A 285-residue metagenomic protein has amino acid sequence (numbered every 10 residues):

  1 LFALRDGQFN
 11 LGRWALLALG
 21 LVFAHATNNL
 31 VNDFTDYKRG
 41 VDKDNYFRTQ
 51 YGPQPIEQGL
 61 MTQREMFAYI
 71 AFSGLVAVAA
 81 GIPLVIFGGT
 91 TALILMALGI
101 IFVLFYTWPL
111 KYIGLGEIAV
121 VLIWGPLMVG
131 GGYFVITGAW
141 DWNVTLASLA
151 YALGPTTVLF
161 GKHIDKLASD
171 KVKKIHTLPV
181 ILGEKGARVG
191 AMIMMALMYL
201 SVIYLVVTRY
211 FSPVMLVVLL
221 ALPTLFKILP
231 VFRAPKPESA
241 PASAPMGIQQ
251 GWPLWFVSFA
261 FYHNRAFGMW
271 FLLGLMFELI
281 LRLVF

Functional and structural regions predicted by a protein language model:
L1-M66, L281, F285: N-terminal transmembrane signal-anchor/hairpin module of polytopic inner-membrane proteins
A3-F34, L93-L104, D141-G161: Membrane-embedded alpha-helical segments that form the functional core of polytopic membrane enzymes, especially those
L11-L19, F67-A71, A92-A97, I118-L122 (+4 more regions): Hydrophobic alpha-helical transmembrane segments
F23-R48, T156-P179, E184-A187: Acidic (Asp/Glu-rich) catalytic motifs at the cytosolic membrane interface
D44-I86, I175-V214, W255-F271: Multi-pass membrane catalytic core of lipid/isoprenoid biosynthesis enzymes
G52-N143: Intramembrane alpha-helical segments
I118-K173, K185-V189: Functional transmembrane core segments of multi-pass inner-membrane proteins
V207-L283: Extended hydrophobic alpha-helices typical of membrane-associated regions
